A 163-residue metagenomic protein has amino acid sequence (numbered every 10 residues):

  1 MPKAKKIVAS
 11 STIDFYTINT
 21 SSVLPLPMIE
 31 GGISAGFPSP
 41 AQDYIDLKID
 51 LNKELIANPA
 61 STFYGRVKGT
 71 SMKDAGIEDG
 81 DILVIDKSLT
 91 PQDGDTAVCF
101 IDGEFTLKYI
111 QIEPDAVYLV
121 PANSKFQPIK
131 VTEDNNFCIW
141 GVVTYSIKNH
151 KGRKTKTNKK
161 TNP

Functional and structural regions predicted by a protein language model:
M1-K73, Q127, Y145-P163: Short, positionally conserved secondary-structure boundary motifs
P40, V117-A122: Short, solvent-exposed secondary-structure boundary/capping segments
G80-D81, D95: Structural motif
V84-I85, V98: Hydrophobic beta-strand signal
D93-L107, Q111-V117: Short, compositionally biased
V120-D134: Short solvent-exposed strand/turn elements
